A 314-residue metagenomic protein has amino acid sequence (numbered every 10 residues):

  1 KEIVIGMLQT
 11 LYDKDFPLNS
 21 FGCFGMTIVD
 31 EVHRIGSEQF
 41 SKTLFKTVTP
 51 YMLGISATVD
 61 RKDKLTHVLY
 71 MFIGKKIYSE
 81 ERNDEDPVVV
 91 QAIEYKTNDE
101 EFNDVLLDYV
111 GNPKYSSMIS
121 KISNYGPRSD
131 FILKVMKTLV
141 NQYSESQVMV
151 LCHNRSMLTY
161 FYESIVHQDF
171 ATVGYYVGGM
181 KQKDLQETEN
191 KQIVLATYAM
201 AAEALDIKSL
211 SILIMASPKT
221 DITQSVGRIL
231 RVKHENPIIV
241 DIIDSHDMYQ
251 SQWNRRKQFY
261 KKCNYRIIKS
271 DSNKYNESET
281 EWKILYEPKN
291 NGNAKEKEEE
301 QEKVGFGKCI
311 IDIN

Functional and structural regions predicted by a protein language model:
K1, Q147-M149, F161-K183: Conserved RecA-like helicase motor-core motifs
K1-M26, S37-K42, M200: Conserved helix/coil segment N-terminal to the catalytic DExD/H
V4-M7, P50-A57, V194-T197: Structural recognition of the conserved hydrophobic beta-strand(s) that form the central parallel beta-sheet of P-loop
G25-M26, E31-Y95, Y260: Post-DEXD/H (motif II) to motif III coupling segment of the RecA-like Helicase ATP-binding lobe
T58, G174, G178-R266: Conserved RecA-like P-loop NTPase helicase motor core
H67-V105, T223, R231-K295: A conserved SF2-helicase RecA2
D108-H153, Y160-E163: Conserved interdomain hinge at the start of the Helicase C-terminal
D130, K134-T138, Q142, Q147 (+1 more regions): Long, largely alpha-helical accessory region at the distal end of helicase-like NTP-driven motors
